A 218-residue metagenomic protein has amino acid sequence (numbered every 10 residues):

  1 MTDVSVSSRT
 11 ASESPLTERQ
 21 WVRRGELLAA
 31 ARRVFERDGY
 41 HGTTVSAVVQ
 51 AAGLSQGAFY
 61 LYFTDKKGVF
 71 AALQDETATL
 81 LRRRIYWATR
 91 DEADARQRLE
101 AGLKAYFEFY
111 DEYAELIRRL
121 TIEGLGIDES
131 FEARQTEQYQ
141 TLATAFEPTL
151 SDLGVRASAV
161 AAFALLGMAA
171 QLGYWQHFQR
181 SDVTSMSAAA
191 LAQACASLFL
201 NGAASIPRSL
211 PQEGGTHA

Functional and structural regions predicted by a protein language model:
M1-V22, P207-A218: N-terminal intrinsically disordered/low-complexity leader segments
D3-V4, R156-F178, S187-G202, H217: Hydrophobic alpha-helical segments that form the core of small-molecule binding pockets and/or dimer interfaces
V22-A31, V48, V69, L73-I85 (+1 more regions): Generic hydrophobic, amphipathic alpha-helix propensity
E26, V34-G68, A72: Helix-turn-helix
F63, F70-T77, L120, R134: Alpha-helical DNA-contacting segments of helix-turn-helix folds
A72, Y86-E112, A162-L165, A189-A192: Hydrophobic alpha-helical connector segments
T79-R82, D128-L153, A159-A164, A190-Q193 (+1 more regions): Amphipathic alpha-helical packing segments from all-alpha helical-bundle domains
D111-T144, H177-F178: Short secondary-structure transition hinges
